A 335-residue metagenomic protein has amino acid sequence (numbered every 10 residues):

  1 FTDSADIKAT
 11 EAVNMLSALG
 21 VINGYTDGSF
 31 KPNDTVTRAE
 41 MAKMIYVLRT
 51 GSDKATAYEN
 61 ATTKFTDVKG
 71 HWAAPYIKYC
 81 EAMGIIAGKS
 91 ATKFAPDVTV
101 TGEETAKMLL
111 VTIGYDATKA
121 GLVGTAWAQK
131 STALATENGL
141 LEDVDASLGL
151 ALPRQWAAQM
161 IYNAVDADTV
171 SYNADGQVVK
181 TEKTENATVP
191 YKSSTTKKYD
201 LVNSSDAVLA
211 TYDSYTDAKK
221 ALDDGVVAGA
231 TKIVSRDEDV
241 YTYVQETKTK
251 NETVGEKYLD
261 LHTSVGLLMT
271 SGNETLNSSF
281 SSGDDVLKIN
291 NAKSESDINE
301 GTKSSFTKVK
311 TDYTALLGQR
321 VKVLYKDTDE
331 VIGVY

Functional and structural regions predicted by a protein language model:
F1-T10, N23-A42, Y46-A74, M83-E103 (+3 more regions): Feature responds to low-complexity, polar/acidic, surface-exposed segments characteristic of secreted/exported proteins
V13-I22: Mature N-terminal segment immediately following signal peptide/propeptide cleavage in secreted/periplasmic
V265, S271-N273, G283-D284, N291-S296: Extended alpha-solenoid helical-repeat scaffolds
V286-T311: Beta-strand/loop nucleic-acid-binding surfaces
S305-V323: Short nucleic-acid-contacting surface segments enriched for D/E, G, S/T with interspersed K/R
K326-Y335: OB-fold/S1-family single-stranded nucleic acid-binding modules
